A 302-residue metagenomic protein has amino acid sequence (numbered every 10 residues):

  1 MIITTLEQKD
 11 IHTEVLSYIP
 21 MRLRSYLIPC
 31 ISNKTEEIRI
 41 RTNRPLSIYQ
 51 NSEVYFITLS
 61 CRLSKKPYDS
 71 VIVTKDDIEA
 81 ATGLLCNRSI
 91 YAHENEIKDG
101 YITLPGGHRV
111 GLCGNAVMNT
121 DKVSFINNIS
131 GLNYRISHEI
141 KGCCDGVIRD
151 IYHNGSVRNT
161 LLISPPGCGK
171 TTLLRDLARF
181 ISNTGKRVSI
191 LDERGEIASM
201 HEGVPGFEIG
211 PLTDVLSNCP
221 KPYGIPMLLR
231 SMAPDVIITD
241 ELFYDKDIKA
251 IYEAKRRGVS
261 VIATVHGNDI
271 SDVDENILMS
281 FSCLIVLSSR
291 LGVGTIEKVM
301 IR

Functional and structural regions predicted by a protein language model:
M1-G106: N-terminal accessory targeting/assembly segments
I90-S156: P-loop NTP-binding catalytic core
N119-N127, C283-R302: Conserved P-loop NTPase
L162: Hydrophobic anchor at the beta1->P-loop junction of P-loop NTPases
K170: Conserved lysine of the Walker
L173, L177: Hydrophobic positions on the alpha1 helix immediately C-terminal to the Walker A/P-loop
I181-L228: P-loop NTPase switch/communication element
M232-G292: Conserved P-loop NTPase nucleotide-binding/switch module
